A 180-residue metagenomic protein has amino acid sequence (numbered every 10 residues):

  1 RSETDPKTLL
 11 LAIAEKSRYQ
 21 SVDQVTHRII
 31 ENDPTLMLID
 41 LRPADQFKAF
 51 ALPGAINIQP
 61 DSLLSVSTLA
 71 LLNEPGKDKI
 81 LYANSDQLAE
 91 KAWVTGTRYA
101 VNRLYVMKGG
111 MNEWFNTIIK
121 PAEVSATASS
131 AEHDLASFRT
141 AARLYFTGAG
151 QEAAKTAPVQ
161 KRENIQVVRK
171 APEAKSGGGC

Functional and structural regions predicted by a protein language model:
R1-M37, L41-Q46, A128-C180: Flexible, polar/low-complexity N-terminal or interdomain linker segments that lie immediately upstream of folded
Q20-R28, G54-T68: A short, well-structured beta->alpha microelement
I29, D33, A51, F115-I118: Sec/Tat-exported extracytoplasmic proteins
L38, A55-N57, L104-V106, T156: Conserved beta-strand scaffold positions in the cores of enzyme catalytic domains, especially in NTP/NDP-utilizing
F47-G54: Short loop/helix-cap segments at secondary-structure boundaries that form the rim of catalytic
I56-N57, E74, P121-S125: Short, hinge-like loop/turn segments at secondary-structure boundaries
L64-T117: Catalytic cysteine-centered active loop of the rhodanese-like fold, especially the PTP/DSP P-loop
K91, R98, E113-R139: Hydrophobic/aromatic-rich core segments of domains that either
